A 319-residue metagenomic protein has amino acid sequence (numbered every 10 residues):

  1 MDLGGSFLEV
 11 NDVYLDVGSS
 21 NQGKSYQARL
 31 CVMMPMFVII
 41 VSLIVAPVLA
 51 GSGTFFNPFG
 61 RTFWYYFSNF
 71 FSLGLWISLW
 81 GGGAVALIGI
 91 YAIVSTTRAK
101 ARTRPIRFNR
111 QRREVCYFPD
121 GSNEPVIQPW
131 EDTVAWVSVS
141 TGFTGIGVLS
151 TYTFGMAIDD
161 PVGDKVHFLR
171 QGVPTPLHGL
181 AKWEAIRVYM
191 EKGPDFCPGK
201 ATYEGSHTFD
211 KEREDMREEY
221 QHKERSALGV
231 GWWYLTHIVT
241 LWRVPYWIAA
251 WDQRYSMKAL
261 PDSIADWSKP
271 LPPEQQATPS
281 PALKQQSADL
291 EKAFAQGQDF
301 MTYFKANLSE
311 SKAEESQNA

Functional and structural regions predicted by a protein language model:
M1-G18: Short, charged cytosolic
G18-Q27, P119-S122, I158-D160: Secondary-structure transition/turn motif
S19-T103, E219-A319: Alpha-helical transmembrane spans
R98-N123: N-terminal topogenic membrane-targeting module
P105, N123-I127, G163-F168: Short, mixed charged/polar active-site loops that provide acid/base catalysis or chelate metal/phosphate cofactors
E114-V115, N123-F143: Phosphoinositide-dependent membrane-docking surfaces
V134-T208: A membrane-cytosol interface segment of integral membrane proteins
T202-E224: Amphipathic alpha-helical surface "interface" segments used for docking/oligomerization or membrane association within
